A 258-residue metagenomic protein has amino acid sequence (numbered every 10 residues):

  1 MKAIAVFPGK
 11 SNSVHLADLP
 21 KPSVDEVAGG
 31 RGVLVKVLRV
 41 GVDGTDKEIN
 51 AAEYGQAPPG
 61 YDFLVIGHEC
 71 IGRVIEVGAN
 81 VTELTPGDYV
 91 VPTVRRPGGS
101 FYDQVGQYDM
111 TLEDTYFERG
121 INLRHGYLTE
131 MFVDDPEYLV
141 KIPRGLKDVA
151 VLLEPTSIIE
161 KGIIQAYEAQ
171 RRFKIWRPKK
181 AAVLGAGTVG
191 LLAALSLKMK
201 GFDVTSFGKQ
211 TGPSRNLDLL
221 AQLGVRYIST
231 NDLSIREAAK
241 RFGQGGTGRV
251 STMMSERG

Functional and structural regions predicted by a protein language model:
V24-V40, Y54-Q104, P143-G145: Glycine-rich beta-strand-centered segment in the early N-terminal region that forms part of a ligand/cofactor-binding
T45-A51: Cytochrome P450 core scaffold surrounding the K-helix E-X-X-R motif and the conserved "meander" helix-loop region
G98-K180: NAD(P)H dinucleotide-binding glycine-rich loop of Rossmann-like/cofactor-binding domains, especially the beta1-alpha1
L146, G187-V189, R257: Residue-level detector of alpha-helix initiation sites
I158, T188-V189, G212: Hydrophobic/small residue at the entry helix of a nucleotide-binding pocket
R177-K179, K198-G258: Adenosine-nucleotide cofactor-binding segment
A182-G185: Conserved N-terminal Rossmann-fold NAD(P)-binding element of oxidoreductases
